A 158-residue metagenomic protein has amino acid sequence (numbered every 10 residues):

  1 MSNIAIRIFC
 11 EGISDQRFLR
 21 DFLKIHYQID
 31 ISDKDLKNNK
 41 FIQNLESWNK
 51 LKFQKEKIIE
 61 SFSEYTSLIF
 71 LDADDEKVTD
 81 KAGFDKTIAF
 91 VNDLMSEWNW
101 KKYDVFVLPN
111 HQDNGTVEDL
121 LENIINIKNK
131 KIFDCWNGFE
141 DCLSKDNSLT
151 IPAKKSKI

Functional and structural regions predicted by a protein language model:
N3, R20-N38, W48-I158: C-terminal accessory helical subdomains adjacent to catalytic cores in phosphodiester- and nucleotide-handling enzymes
I6-R17: Catalytic nucleophile-elbow at a beta strand-turn-alpha helix junction centered on a G-D-S/GDSL motif, marking
N44-E46: Short glycine-rich substrate-engagement loop in P-loop NTPases that contacts/grips substrate
